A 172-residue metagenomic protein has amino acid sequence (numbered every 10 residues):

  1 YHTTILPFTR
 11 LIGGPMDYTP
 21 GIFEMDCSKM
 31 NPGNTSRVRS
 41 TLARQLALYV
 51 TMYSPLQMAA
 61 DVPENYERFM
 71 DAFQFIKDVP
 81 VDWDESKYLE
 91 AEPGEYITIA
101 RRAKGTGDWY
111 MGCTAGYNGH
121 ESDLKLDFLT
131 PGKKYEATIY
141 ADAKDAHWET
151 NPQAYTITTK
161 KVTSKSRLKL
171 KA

Functional and structural regions predicted by a protein language model:
Y1-P63, E90-A91: Glycan-recognition surfaces
D17, A47-M52, I99, Y110-C113 (+2 more regions): Structured core elements
Y18-T19, Q57-M70, I76, W83-K87 (+1 more regions): Acidic/polar loop patches that form or flank catalytic/metal-binding clefts of enzymes that bind anionic ligands
Y66-A72, Y117-N118, D127-D145: Active/binding-pocket-proximal capping segment
F73-A103: Edge strands and adjacent loops of beta-rich recognition modules
P93-P131, Y135: Carbohydrate-binding surface patches
T138-K160: Acidic, Ser/Thr/Pro-rich beta/coil linker or hinge segments at domain junctions
T158-A172: C-terminal beta-strand-rich structural cap/linker in extracellular carbohydrate-active enzymes
